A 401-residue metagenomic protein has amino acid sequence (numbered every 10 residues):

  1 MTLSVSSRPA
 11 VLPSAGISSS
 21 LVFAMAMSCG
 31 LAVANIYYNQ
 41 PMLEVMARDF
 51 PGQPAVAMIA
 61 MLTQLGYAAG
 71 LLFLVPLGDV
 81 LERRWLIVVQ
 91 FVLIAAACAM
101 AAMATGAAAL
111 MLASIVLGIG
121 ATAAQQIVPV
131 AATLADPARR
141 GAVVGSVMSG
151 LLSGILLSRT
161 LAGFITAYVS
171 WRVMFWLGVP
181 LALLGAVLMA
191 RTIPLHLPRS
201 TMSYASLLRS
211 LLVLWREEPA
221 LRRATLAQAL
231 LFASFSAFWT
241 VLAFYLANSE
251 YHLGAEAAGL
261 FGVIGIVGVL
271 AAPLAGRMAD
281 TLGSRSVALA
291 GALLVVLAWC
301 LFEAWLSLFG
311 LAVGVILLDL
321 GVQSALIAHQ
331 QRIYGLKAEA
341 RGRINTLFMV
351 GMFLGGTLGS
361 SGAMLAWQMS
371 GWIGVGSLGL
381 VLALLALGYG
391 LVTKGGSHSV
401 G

Functional and structural regions predicted by a protein language model:
R8-A15, I193-L226: Juxtamembrane intracellular "pre-TM" segments in multi-pass secondary transporters
A69-A107: Conserved MFS/SLC helix-loop-helix module at the cytosolic interface between two early adjacent transmembrane helices
L71-E82, L270-G283, W367: Helix-to-loop junctions at the C-terminal end of transmembrane segments in multipass secondary transporters
W85-A99, S286-C300, L380: Structural signature of the two symmetry-related core transmembrane helices
S114-L151: Cytoplasmic helix-loop-helix junction between adjacent transmembrane helices in 12-TM secondary transporters
A123-A135, S324-K337: Intracellular juxtamembrane helix-capping segments at the cytosolic ends of symmetry-related transmembrane helices
S146-R191: Helix-loop-helix hairpin linking two adjacent transmembrane segments in secondary transporters
R285-H329: C-terminal transmembrane helical hairpin of 12-TM major facilitator-type secondary transporters
